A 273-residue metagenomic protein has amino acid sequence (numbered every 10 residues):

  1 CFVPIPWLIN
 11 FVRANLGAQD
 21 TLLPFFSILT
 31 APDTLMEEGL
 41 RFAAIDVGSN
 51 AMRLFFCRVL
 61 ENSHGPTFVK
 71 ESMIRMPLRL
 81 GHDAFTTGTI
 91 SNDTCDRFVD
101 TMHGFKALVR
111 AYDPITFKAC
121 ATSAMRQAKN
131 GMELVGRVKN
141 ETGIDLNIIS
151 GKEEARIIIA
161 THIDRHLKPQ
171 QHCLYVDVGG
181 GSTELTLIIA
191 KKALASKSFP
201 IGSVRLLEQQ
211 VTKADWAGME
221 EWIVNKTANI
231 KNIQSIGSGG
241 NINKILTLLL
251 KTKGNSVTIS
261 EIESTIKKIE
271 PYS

Functional and structural regions predicted by a protein language model:
L40-N62, T67: N-terminal basic/disordered segments at the start of proteins
F42, F56, D83-P114, A119-H172 (+1 more regions): Helical "lid/coupling" subdomains associated with nucleotide-phosphate turnover
D46-A51, V176-S182, S238-N241: A short acidic Gly-Thr/Ser loop motif
S63-E71, K192-L194: Beta-strand initiation motifs
